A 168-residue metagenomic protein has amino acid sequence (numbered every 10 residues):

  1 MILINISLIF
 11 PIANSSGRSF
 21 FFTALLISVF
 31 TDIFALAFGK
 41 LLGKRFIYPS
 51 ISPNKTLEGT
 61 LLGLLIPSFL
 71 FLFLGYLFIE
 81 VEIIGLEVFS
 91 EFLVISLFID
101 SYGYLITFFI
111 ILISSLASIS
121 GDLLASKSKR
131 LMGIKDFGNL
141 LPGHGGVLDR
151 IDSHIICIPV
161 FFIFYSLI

Functional and structural regions predicted by a protein language model:
M1-I156: Interhelical loop and helix-boundary elements at the membrane-water interface of polytopic inner-membrane proteins
L77, V81, F162-I168: Juxtamembrane boundary at the C-terminal end of a transmembrane helix
H154-F164: Hydrophobic, well-ordered secondary-structure scaffolds
